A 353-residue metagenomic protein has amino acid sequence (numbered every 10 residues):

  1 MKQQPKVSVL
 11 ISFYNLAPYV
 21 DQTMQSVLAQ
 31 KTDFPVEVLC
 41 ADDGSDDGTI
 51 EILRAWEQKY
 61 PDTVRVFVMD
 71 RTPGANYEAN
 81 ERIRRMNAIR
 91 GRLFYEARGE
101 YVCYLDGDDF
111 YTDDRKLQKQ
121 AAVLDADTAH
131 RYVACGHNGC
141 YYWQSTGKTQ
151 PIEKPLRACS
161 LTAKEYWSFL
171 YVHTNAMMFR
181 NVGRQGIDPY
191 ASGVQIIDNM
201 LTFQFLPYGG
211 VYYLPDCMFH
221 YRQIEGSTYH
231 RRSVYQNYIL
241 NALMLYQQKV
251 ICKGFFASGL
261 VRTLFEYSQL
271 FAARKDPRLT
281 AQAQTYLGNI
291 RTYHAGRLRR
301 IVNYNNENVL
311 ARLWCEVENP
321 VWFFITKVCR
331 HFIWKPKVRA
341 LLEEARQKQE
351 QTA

Functional and structural regions predicted by a protein language model:
L16-A29: Short, well-formed alpha-helical segments that are part of the catalytic scaffolds of diverse glycosyltransferases
D33, A272-A353: Membrane-interface aromatic/basic loop that binds lipid-linked glycans or pyrophosphate carriers, typified by
D42-E51, R71-G74, D106: A conserved acidic beta->alpha catalytic loop
D70-A97: Glycine-rich, basic loop-to-helix element that forms the pyrophosphate-binding segment of sugar-nucleotide handling
Y95, H137-N138, P155-Q236: Conserved nucleotide-sugar donor-binding catalytic segment
V102: Short aromatic/hydrophobic "clamp" motif used to bind/position activated sugar donors
F110, R115-Q150: Conserved donor NDP-sugar-binding/catalytic core segment of glycosyltransferases
E165, Y221-E225, H230-A257, L279-Y293: Catalytic core of nucleotide-sugar-dependent glycosyltransferases
